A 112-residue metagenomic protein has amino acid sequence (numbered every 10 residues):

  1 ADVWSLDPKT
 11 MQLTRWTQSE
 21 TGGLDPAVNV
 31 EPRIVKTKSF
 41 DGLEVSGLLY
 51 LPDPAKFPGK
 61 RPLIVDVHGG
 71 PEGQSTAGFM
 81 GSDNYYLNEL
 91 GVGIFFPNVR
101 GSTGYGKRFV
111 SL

Functional and structural regions predicted by a protein language model:
A1-L112: Serine-hydrolase catalytic core recognition
